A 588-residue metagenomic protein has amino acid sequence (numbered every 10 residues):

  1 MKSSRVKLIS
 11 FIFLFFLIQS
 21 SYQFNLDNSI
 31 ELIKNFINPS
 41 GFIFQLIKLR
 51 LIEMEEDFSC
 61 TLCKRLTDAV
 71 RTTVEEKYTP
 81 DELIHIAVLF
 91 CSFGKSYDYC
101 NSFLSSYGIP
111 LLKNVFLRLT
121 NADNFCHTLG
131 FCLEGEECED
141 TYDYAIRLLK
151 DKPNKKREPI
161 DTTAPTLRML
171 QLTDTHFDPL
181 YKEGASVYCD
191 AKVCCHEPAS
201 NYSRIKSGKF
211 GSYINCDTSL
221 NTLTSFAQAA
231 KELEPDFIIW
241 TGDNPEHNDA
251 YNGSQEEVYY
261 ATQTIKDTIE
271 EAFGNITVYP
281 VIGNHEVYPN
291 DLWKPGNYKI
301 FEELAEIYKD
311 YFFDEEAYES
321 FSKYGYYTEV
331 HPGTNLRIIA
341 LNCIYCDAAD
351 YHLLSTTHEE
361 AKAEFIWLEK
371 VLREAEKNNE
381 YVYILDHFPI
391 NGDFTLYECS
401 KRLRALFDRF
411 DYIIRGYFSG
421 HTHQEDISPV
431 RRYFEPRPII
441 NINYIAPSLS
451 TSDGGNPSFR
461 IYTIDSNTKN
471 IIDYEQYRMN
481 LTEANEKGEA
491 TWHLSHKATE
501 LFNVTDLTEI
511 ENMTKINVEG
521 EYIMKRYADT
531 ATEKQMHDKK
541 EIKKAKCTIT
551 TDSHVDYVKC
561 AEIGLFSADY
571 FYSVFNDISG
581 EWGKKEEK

Functional and structural regions predicted by a protein language model:
R5-Q23: Cleavable N-terminal signal peptides of Sec/SRP-targeted secreted and luminal proteins
F24-S105, P110, L117-K231, F237-W240 (+2 more regions): Metal-dependent phosphoesterase/phosphodiesterase active-site architecture
Q171-T173, D236-D243, G274-N284, Y383-H387 (+2 more regions): Active-site neighborhood of phospho(di)ester-bond hydrolases with catalytic His/Asp-centered motifs
P179, E246-D249, P280-D291, D347-A349 (+3 more regions): Active-site environment of divalent metal-dependent phosphoester hydrolases
K209, N215-N297, L304: Core catalytic region of metal-dependent phosphoesterases/phosphodiesterases, especially metallo-beta-lactamase-like
E270-E271, C399-Y412, V430-I440, T463-S466: Short, surface-exposed basic-aromatic patches at helix termini and helix-loop junctions that form
L292-E306, T395-D408, I439, Y444: Short, electropositive alpha-helical surface patch
D347-I366, K370-S419: Active-site-proximal segments of metal-dependent phosphoesterases and phosphodiesterases across multiple
